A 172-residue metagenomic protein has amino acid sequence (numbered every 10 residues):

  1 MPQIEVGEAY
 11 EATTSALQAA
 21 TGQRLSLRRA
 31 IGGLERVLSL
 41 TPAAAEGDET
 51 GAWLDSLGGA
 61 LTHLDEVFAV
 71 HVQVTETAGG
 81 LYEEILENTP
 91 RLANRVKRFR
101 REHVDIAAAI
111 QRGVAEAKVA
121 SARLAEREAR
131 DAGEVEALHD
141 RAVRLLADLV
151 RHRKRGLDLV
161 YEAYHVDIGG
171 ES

Functional and structural regions predicted by a protein language model:
M1-S172: Small-residue-biased structural context
